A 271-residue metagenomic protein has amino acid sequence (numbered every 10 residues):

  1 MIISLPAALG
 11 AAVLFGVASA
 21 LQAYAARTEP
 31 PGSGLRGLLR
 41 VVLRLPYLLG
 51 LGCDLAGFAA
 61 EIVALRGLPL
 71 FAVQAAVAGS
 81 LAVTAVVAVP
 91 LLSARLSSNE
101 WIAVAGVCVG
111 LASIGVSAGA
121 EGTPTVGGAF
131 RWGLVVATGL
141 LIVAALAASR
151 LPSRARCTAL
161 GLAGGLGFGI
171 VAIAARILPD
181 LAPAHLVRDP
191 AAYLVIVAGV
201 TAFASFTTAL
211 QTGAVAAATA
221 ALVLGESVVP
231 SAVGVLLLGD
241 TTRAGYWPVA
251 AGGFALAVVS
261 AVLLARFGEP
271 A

Functional and structural regions predicted by a protein language model:
M1-A271: Polytopic alpha-helical membrane proteins, predominantly small-molecule transporters/carriers
